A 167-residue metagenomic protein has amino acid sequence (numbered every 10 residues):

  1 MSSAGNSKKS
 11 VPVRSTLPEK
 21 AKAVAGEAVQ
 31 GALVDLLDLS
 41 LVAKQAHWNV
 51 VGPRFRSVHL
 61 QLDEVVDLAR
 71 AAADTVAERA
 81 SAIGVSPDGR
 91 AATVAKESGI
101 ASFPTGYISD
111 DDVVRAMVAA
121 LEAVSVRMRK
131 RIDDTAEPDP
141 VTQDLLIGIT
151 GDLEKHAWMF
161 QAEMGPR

Functional and structural regions predicted by a protein language model:
M1-S15: Acidic, low-complexity proline/glycine-rich segments
S15-Q30, A101-D112: Short, charged, low-complexity loops and linkers
T16-V24, L39-E64, R127-V141: Helix-loop segments that flank and shape redox-cofactor active sites
A23-L33, L37, D63-V66, R70 (+4 more regions): Short amphipathic alpha-helical segments with heptad-repeat character
L33, S40, H47, V66 (+6 more regions): A structural signal for well-ordered alpha-helices, especially hydrophobic packing surfaces of coiled-coils
V51-T93: Conserved alpha-helical segments that form or flank metal/cofactor-binding pockets of metalloenzymes
R56, D63-D74, D133-T150, E154-W158: Charged, amphipathic alpha-helical segments and their flanking helix caps
E78, A92-G148: Acidic/histidine-rich alpha-helical segments that form the ligand environment of transition-metal centers
